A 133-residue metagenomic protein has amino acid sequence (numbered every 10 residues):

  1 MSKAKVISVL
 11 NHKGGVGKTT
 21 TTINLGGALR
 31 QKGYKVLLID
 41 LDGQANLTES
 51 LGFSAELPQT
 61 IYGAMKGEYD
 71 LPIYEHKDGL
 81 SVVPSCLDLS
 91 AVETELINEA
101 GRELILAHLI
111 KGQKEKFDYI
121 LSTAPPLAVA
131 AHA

Functional and structural regions predicted by a protein language model:
M1-A133: P-loop NTP-binding core
